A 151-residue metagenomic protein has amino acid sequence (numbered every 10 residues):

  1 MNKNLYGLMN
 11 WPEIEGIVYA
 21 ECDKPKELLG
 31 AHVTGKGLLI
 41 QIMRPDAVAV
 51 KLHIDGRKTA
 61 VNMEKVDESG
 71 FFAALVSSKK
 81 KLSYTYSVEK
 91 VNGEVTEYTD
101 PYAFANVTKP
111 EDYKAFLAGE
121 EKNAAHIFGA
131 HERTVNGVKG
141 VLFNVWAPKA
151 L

Functional and structural regions predicted by a protein language model:
M1-L39, V66-A150: The feature marks proteins involved in alpha-glucan
I40-I42, D46-A60, V145, A150-L151: Beta-strand-rich binding/interaction modules
T59-D67: Short, surface-exposed loop motifs enriched in S/T, G, D/E and P with embedded aromatic residues
